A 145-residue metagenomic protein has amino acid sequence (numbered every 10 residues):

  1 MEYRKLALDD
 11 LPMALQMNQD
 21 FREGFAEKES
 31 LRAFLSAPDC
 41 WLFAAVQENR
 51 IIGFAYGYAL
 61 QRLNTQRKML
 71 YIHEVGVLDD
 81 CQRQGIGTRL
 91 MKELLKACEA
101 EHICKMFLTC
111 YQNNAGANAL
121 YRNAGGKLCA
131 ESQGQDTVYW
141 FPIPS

Functional and structural regions predicted by a protein language model:
M1-D9, I143-S145: Conserved N-terminal entry element of GNAT/NAT acetyltransferase domains
K5-R67, H73, L78, K92-E93: Acetyl-CoA-dependent GNAT
V46-E48, F141-P144: Active-site beta-strand termini and strand-to-loop segments that position acidic
Q61-I72, Q82, H102-C104, Q135: A conserved beta-turn-beta hairpin within the catalytic core of GNAT-like acetyltransferases that forms part
V77, R83-K96, A119-N123: Conserved acetyl-CoA-binding loop-helix of GNAT-fold acetyltransferases
T88, Q112-V138: Conserved active-site alpha-helix within GNAT-family acetyltransferase domains
M91, C98-T109: Conserved GNAT acetyl-CoA-binding A-motif
